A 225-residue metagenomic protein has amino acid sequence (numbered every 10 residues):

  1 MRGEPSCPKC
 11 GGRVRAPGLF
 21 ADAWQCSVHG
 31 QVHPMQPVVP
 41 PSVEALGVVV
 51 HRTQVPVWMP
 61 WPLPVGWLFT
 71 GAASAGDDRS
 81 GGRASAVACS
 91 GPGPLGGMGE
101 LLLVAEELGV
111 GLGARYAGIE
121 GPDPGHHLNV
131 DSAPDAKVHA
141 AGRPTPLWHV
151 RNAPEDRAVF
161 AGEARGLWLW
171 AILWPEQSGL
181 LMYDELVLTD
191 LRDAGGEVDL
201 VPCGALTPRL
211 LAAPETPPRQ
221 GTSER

Functional and structural regions predicted by a protein language model:
M1-T53: N-terminal cysteine/histidine-rich coordination modules
V55-R225: Domain-scale terminal segments
